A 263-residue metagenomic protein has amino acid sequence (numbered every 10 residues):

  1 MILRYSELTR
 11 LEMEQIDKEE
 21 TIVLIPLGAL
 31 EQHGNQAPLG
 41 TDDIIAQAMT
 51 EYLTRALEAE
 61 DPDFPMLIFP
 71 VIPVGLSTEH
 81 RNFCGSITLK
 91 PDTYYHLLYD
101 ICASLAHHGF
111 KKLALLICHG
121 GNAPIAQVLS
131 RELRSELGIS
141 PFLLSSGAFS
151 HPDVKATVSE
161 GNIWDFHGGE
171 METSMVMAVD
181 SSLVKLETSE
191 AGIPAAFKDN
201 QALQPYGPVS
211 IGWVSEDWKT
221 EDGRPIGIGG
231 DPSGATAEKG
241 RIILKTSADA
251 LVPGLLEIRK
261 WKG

Functional and structural regions predicted by a protein language model:
M1-K112, G120-G263: Extended, histidine- and acidic-residue-enriched regions that form the cofactor-binding/catalytic faces
L115: Conserved SAM-binding loop
